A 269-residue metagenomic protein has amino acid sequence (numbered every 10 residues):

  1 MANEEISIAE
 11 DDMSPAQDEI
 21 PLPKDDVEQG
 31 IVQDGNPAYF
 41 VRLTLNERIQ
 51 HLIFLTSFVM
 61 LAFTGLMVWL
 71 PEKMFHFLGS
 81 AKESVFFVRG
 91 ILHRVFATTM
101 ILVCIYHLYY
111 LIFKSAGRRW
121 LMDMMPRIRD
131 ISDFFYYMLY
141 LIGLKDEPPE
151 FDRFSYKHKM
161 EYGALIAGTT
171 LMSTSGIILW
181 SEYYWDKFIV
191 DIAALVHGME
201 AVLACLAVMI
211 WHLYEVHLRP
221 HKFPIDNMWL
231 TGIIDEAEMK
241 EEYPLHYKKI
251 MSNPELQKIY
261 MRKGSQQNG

Functional and structural regions predicted by a protein language model:
M1-G269: Membrane-embedded alpha-helical bundles that constitute the cytochrome b-like, heme-associated redox core of multi-pass
